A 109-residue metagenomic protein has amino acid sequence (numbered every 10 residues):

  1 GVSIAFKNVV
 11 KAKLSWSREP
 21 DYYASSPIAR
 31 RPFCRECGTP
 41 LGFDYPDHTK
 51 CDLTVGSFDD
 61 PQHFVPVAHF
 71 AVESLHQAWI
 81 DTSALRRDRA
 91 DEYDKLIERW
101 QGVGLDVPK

Functional and structural regions predicted by a protein language model:
G1-K109: A short Gly-Trp-Pro
